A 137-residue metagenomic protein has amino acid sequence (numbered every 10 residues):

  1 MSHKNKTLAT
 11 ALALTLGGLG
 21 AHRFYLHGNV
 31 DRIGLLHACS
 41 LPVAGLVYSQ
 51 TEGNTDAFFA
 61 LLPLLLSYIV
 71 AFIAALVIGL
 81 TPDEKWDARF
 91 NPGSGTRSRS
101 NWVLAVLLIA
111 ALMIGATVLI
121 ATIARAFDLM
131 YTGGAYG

Functional and structural regions predicted by a protein language model:
M1-K4, L8, L12-G34: Membrane interfacial helix-start motif at the N-side
S2-T10, L36-G137: Transmembrane helix recognition focused on a "late"/terminal membrane span
